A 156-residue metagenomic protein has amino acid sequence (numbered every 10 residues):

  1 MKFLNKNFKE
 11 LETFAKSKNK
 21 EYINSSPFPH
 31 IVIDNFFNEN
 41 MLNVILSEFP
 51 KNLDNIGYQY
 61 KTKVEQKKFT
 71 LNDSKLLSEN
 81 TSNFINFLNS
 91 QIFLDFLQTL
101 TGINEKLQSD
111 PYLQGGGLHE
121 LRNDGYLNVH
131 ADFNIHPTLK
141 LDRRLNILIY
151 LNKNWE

Functional and structural regions predicted by a protein language model:
F3, E10-L11, N19-T101: Non-heme Fe(II)/2-oxoglutarate
F3-K6, L145: N-terminal functional modules and adjacent low-complexity/disordered segments of proteins
L77-L88, I92-E156: Catalytic core of non-heme Fe(II) oxygenases with the double-stranded beta-helix
